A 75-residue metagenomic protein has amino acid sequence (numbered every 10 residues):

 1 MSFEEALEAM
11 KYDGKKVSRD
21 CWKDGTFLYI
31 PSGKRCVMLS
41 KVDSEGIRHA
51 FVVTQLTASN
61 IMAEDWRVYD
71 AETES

Functional and structural regions predicted by a protein language model:
M1-G46: Extended non-catalytic interaction/regulatory regions in multidomain proteins
E45-S75: Short, compact, well-ordered microdomains
